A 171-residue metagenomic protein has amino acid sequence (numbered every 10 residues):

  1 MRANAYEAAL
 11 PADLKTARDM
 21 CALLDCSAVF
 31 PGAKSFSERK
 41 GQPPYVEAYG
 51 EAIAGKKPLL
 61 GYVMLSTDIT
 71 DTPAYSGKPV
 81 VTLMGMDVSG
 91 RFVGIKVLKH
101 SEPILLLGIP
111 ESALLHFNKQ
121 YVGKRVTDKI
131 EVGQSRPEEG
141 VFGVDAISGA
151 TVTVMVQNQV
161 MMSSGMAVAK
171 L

Functional and structural regions predicted by a protein language model:
M1-V81, D87-L171: Intrinsically disordered terminal and processing segments
